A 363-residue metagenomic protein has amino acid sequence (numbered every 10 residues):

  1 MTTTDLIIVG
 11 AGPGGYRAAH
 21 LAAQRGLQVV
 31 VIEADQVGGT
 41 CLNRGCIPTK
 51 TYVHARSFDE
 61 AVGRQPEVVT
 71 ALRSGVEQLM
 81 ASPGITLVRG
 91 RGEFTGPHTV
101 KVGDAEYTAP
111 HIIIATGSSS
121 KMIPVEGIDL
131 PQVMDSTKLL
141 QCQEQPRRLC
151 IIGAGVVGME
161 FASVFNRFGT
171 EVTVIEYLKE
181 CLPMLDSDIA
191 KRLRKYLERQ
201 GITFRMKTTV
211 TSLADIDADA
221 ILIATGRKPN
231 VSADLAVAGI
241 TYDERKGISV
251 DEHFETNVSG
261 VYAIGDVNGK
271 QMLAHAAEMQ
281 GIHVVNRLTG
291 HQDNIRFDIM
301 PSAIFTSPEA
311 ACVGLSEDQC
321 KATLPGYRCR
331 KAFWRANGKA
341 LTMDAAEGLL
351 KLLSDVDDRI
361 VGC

Functional and structural regions predicted by a protein language model:
T2, L21, C41-E106, M184-F204 (+2 more regions): N-terminal Rossmann-like dinucleotide/flavin-binding domain of flavoprotein oxidoreductases that bind FAD/FMN
T2-Y16, Q24, D188, R199 (+2 more regions): Mid-to-C-terminal Rossmann-like scaffold of FAD/NAD(P)H-dependent oxidoreductases
D5-V31, G158-N166: N-terminal Rossmann-like FAD-binding beta1-loop-alpha1 element of flavoenzymes
A23-C41, T170-C181: Glycine-rich FAD pyrophosphate-binding loop
C46, T116-E171, I175, V237-A238 (+1 more regions): Glycine-rich dinucleotide-binding loop and its adjacent helix/turn
V68-R73, E77, L140-Q141, P146-C150 (+3 more regions): Rossmann-like dinucleotide-binding cores of NAD(P)H-dependent redox enzymes
T86-R89, E93-K101, F168-E252: A Rossmann-like FAD-binding core segment of flavoenzymes
D129-E144, I216, A220-L288: FAD-site-proximal beta/loop scaffold in flavoenzymes
